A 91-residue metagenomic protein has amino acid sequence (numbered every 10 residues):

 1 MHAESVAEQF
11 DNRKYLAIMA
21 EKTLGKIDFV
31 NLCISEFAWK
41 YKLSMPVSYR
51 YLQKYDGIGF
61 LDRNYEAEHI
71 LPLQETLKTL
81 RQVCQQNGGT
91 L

Functional and structural regions predicted by a protein language model:
M1, T23, Y55, Q86-N87: Intrinsically disordered, low-complexity segments enriched in small/polar residues
M1-I18: N-terminal amphipathic/basic-hydrophobic helices that include classical n-h-c signal peptides and signal-anchor
F10-D11, E66-L91: Long, compositionally biased
R13-M45: N-terminal acidic leader/helix
F29, V47, T76-T79: Residue-level detector of well-ordered alpha-helical segments, enriched for hydrophobic/aromatic packing positions
V30-C33, L61, Q82-V83: N-terminal, charged low-complexity regulatory/assembly segments
A38-K40, S44-I70: Amphipathic, hydrophobic secondary-structure cores in small proteins
